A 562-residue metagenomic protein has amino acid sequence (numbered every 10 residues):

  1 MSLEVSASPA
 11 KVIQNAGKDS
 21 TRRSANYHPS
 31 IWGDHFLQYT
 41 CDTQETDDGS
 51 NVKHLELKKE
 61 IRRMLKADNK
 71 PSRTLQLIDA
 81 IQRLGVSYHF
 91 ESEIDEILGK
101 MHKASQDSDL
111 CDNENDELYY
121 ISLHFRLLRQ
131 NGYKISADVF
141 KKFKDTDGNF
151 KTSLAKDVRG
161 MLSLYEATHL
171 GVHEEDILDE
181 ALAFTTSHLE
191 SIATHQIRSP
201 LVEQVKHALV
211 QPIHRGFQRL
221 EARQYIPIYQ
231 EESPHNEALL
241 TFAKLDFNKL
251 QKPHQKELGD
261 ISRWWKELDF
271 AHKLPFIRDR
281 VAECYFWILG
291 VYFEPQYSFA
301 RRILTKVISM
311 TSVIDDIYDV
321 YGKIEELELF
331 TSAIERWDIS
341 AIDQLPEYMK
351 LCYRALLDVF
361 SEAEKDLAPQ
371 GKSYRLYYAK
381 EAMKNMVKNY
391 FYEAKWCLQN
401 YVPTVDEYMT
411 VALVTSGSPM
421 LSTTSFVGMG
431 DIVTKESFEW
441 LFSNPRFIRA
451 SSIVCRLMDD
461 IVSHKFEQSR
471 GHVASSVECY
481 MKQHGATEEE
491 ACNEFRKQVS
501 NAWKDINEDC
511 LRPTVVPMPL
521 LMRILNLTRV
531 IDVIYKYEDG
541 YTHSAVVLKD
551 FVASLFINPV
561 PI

Functional and structural regions predicted by a protein language model:
M1-I562: Terpene synthase/cyclase
